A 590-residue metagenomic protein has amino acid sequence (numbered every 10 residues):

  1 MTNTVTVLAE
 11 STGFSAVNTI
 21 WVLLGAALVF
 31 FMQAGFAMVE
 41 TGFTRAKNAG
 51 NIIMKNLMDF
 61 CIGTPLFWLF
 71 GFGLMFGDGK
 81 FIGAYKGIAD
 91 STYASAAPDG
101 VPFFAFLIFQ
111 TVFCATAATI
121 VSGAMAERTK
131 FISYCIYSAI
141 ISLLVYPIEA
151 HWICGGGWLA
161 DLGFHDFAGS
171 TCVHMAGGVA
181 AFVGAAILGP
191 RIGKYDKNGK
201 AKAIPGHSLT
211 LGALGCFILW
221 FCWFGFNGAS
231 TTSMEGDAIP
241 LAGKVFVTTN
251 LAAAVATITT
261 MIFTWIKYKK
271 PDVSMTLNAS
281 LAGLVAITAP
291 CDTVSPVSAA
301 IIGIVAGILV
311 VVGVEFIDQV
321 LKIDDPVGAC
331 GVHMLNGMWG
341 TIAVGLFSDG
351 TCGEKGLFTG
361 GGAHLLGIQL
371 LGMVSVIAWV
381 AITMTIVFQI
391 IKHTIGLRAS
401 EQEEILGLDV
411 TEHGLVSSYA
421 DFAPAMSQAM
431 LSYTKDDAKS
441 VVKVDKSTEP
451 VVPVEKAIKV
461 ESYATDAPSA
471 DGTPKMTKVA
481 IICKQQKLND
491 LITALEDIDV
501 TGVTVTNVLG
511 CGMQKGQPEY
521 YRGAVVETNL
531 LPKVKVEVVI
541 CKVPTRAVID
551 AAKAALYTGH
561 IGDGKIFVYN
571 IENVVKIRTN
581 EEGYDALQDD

Functional and structural regions predicted by a protein language model:
N3-Y463: Glycine- and aromatic-enriched membrane alpha-helices
T411-L415, M430-D590: Positively charged, small/polar-rich N-terminal and surface patches that mediate targeting and assembly and bind
